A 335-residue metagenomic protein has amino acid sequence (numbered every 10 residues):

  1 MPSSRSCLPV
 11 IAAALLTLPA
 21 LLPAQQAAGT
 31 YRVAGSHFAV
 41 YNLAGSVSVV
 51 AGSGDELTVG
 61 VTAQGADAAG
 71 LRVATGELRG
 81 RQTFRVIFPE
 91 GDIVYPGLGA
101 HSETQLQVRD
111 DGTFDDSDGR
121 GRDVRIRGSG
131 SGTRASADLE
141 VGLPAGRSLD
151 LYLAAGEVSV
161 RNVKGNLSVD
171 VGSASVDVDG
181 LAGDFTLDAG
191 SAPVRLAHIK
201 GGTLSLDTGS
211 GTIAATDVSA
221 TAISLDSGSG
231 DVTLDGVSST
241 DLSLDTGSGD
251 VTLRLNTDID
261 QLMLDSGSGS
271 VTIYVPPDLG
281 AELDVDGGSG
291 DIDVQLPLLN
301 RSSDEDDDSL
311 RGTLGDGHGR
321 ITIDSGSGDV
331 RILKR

Functional and structural regions predicted by a protein language model:
M1-R335: Intrinsically disordered, low-complexity terminal regions
